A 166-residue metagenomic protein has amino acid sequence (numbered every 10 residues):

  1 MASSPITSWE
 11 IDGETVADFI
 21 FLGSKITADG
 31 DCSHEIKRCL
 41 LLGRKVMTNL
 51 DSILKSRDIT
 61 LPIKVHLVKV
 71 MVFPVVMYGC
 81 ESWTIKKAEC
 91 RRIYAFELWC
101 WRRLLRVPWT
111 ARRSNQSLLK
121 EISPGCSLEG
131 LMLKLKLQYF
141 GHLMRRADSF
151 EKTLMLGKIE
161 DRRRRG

Functional and structural regions predicted by a protein language model:
M1-G166: Short linear motifs embedded in intrinsically disordered, charge-biased segments
